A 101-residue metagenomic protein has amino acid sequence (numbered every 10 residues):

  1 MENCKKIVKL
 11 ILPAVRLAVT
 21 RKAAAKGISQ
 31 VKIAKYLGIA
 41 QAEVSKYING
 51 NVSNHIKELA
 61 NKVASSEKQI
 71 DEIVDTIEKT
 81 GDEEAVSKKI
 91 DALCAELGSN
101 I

Functional and structural regions predicted by a protein language model:
M1-V15: Short, Lys/Arg-enriched anionic-surface-contact patches
P13-G27: Short, amphipathic alpha-helical "recognition" segments used to contact nucleic acids or chromatin
K32-K35, V44: Short alpha-helical "recognition helix" segments of helix-turn-helix
I48-N49: DNA major-groove recognition helix of helix-turn-helix
H55-E72: Short Lys/Arg-enriched helix C-cap and helix-to-coil transition segments that create basic nucleic-acid-contact patches
Q69-I101: Helix-turn-helix/homeodomain-like alpha-helical modules used for DNA recognition and transcription-factor dimerization
